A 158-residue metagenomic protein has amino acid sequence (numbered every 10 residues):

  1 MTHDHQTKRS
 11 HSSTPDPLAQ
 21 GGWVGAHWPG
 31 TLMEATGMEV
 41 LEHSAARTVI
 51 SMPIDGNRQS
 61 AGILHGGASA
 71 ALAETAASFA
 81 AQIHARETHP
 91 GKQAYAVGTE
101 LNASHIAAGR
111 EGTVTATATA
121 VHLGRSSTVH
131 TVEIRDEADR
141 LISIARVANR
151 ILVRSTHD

Functional and structural regions predicted by a protein language model:
M1-D158: Terminal targeting signals and extreme-terminal segments of soluble enzymes
